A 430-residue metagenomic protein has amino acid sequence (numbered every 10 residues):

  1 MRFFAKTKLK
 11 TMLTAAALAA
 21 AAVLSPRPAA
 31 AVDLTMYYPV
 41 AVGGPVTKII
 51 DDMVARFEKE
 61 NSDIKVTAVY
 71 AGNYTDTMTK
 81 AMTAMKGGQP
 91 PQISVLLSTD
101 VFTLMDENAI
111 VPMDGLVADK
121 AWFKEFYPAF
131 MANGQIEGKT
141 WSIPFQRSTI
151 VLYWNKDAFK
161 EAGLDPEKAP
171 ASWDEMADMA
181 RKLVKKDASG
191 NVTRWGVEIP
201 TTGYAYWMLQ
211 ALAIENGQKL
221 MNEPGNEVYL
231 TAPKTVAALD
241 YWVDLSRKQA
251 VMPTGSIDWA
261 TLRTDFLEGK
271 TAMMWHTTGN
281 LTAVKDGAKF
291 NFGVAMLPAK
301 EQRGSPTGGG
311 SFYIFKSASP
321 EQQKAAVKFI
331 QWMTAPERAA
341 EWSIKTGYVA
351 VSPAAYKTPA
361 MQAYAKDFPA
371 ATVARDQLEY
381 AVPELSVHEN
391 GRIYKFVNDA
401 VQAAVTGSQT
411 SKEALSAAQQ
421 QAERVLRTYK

Functional and structural regions predicted by a protein language model:
D52-A129, N133, E161-A171, R263-D265 (+4 more regions): Extracytoplasmic "Venus flytrap"/periplasmic binding protein-like
R56, K65, K160, P166 (+3 more regions): Conserved C-terminal helix/tail region of periplasmic/extracytoplasmic solute-binding proteins
E60, A162, D240, D244-M252 (+4 more regions): Extracytoplasmic/periplasmic substrate-recognition and gating elements
L96-V151, A177, T193, A205-N216 (+3 more regions): Hinge/lid segment of periplasmic solute-binding proteins
V101-A109, P128-K168, I199-P224, T307-F315 (+1 more regions): Periplasmic solute-binding protein
V111-F126, A169-A171, D187-T201, Q218-A237 (+6 more regions): Short, solvent-exposed loop/beta-turn-alpha elements that line the ligand-binding surface or hinge of extracytoplasmic
A129, N133, F292-A295, I344-K395 (+2 more regions): Long, aromatic- and glycine/proline-rich binding clefts that accommodate carbohydrate-like moieties
A177-K182, P224-G255: Glycine-centered hinge/linker elements that transmit conformational signals in sensory and ligand-binding systems
